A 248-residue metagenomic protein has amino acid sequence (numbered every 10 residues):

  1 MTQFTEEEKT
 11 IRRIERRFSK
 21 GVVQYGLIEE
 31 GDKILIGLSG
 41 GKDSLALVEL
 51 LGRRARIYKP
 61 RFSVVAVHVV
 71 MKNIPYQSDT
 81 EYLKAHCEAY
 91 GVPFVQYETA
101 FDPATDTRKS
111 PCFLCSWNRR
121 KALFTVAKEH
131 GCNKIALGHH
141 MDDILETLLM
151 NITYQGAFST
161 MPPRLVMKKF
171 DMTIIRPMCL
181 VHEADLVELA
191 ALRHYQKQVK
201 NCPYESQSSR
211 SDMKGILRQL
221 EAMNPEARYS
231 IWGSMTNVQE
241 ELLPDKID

Functional and structural regions predicted by a protein language model:
T2-E146, Y154, A184-L192: ATP-dependent adenylation/nucleotidyltransferase module used to activate substrates
R13, N118, V181, S208 (+1 more regions): Conserved active-site and cofactor/substrate-binding residues in soluble primary-metabolism enzymes
Y25, R54, Y58, L220-M223 (+2 more regions): Solvent-exposed amphipathic alpha-helical surface segments
R54, S110-A122, Q155-T160, D212-Y229: Short, structured secondary-structure boundary patches
M71-N73, F101-P103, L165, V181 (+2 more regions): Residue-level detector of flexible, active-site-proximal loop/helix-junction positions within diverse enzyme catalytic
R119-H130, R164-F170, E221-T236: Short, basic, helix/turn surface patches
K134, D142-A222: Catalytic subdomain that performs nucleotidyl-dependent activation
S208, E226-D248: A short, charged, Gly/Pro-tolerant segment at domain boundaries
